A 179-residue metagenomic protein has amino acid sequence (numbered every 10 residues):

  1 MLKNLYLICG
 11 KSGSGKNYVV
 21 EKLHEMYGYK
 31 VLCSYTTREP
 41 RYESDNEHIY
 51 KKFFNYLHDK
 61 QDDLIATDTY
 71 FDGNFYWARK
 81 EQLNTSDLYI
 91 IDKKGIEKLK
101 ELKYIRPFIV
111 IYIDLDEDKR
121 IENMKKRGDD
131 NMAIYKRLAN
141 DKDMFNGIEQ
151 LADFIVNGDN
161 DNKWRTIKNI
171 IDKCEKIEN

Functional and structural regions predicted by a protein language model:
I8: Hydrophobic anchor at the beta1->P-loop junction of P-loop NTPases
K11: P-loop (Walker A) phosphate-binding loop of NTP-binding proteins
S14: ATP-binding Walker
N17: Walker A/P-loop
E25-C33: Post-Walker A helix-loop "phosphate-sensing" segment adjacent to the P-loop in P-loop NTPases
T36-G95: ATP-dependent small-molecule kinase phosphotransfer cores that center on conserved nucleotide phosphate-binding segments
L88-D92, Y104-R127: Conserved phosphate-donor/acceptor-positioning beta-strand/loop module used by diverse small-molecule
K126-C174, E178: Small-molecule kinase domains that catalyze NTP-dependent phosphoryl transfer to phosphate-bearing small molecules
